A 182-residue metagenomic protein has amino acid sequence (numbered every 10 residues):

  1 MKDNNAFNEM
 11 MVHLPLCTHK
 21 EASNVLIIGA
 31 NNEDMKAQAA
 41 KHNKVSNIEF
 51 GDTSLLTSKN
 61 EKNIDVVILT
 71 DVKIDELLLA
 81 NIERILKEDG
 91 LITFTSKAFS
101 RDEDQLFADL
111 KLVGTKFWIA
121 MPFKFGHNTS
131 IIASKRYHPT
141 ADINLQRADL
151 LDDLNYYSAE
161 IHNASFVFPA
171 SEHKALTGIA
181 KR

Functional and structural regions predicted by a protein language model:
M1-N43: Class I S-adenosylmethionine
L26, D65-T70, T93: Structural motif
S46-S58: A short, well-structured beta->alpha microelement
L56-V67: A short acidic, Gly/Pro-enriched loop at the edge of an enzyme's catalytic core that lines a small-molecule cofactor
E76-L91, L110: A short glycine-rich, Lys/Arg-flanked "PGG" loop and its adjoining helix->strand segment in the class I
E103-F125, A133: Conserved Class I S-adenosyl-L-methionine
N128-R182: SAM/dcSAM-binding transferase cores
